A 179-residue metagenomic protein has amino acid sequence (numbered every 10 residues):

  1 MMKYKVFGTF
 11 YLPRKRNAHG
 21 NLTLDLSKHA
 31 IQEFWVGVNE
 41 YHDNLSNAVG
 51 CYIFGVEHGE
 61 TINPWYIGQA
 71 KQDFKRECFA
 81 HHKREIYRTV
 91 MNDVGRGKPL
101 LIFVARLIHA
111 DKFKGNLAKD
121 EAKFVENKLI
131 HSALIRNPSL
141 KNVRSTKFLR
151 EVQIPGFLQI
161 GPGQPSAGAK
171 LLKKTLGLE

Functional and structural regions predicted by a protein language model:
M1-C51, V56-N63, K71-E179: Boundary/linker segments flanking structured domains
G68: Conserved catalytic cores of phosphodiester-cleaving nucleases, focusing on short active-site segments
